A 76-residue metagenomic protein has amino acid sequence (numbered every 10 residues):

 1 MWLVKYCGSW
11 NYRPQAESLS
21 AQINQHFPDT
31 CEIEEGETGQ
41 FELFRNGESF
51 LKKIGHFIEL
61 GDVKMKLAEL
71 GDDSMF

Functional and structural regions predicted by a protein language model:
M1-H26: Local sequence-structure signature of Cys/Sec-based thiol-disulfide redox active-site neighborhoods
C7, D73-F76: Terminal low-complexity, intrinsically disordered regions
P28, G39-F41: Amphipathic, hydrophobic secondary-structure cores in small proteins
E32-G36: Short beta-strand
F41-L51: A short, hydrophobic beta-strand/beta-hairpin element that forms part of a small beta-sheet core
S49-S74: Non-catalytic, surface beta->alpha helical segment in thiol-disulfide oxidoreductase systems
